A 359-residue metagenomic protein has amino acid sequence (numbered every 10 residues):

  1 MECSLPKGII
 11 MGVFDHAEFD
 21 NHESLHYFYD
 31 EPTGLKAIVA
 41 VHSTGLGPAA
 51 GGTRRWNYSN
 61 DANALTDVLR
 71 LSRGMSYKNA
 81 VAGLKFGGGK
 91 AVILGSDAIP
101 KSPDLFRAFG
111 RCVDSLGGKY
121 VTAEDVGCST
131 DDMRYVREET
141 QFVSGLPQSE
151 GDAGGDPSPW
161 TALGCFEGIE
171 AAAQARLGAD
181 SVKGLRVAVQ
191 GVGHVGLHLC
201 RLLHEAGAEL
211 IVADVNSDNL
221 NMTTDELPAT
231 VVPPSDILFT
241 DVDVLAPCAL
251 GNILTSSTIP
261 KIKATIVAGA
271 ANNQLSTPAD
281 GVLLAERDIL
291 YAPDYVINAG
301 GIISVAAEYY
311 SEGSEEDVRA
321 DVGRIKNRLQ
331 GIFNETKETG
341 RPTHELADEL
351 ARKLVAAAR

Functional and structural regions predicted by a protein language model:
E2-G151: N-terminal ligand-binding/catalytic initiation module
A80-L84, K119-E124, L177-L185, P234 (+1 more regions): Flexible, glycine/charged-enriched surface loops at secondary-structure junctions
Y120, L210, V231, L290-Y291 (+1 more regions): Hydrophobic beta-strand scaffold residues
D152, D156-V244: Glycine-rich phosphate/diphosphate-binding loop of Rossmann-like nucleotide-binding domains
A173, T265-R359: Adenosine-phosphate binding glycine-rich loop
H194-L199, I253-L254, L275-T277, A299-I302: Short glycine/serine/threonine-rich phosphate/pyrophosphate-binding segments that cradle anionic phosphate groups
S217-V296: Rossmann-like adenosine-cofactor binding region
